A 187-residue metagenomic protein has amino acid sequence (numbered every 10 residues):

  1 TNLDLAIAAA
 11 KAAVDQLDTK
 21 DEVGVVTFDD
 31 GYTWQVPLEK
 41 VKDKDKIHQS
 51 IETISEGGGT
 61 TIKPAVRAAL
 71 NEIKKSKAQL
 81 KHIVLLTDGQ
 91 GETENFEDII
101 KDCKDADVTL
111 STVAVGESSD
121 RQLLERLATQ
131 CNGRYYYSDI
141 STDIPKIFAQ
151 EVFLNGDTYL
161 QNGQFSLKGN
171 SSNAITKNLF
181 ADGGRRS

Functional and structural regions predicted by a protein language model:
T1-G163: Exposed acidic/Ser/Thr-rich ligand/metal-binding surfaces
S166-S187: Catalytic beta-strand/loop cores that center a nucleophilic Ser/Cys/Thr and support acyl-enzyme chemistry
